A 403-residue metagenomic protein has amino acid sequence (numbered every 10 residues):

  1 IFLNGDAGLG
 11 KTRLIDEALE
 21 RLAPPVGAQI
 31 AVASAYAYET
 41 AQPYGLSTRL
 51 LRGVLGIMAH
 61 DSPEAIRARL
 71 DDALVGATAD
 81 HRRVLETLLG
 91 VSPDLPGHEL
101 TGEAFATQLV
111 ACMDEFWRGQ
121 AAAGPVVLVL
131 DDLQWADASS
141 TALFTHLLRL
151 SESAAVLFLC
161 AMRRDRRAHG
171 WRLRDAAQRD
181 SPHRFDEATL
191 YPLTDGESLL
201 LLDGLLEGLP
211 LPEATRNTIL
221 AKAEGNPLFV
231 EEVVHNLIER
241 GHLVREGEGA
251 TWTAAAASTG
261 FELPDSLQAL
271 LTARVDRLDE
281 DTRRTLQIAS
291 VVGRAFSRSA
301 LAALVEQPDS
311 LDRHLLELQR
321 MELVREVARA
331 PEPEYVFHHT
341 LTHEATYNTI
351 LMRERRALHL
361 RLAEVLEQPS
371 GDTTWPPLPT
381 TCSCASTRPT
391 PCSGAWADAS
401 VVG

Functional and structural regions predicted by a protein language model:
I1-N4, V127-V129: Short hydrophobic/aromatic beta-strand immediately N-terminal to the Walker A/P-loop
F2-L9, L14, A18, R49 (+2 more regions): Short secondary-structure boundary elements
N4, A31-T40, M162-R163, L190-L193: A short hydrophobic beta-strand->loop->alpha-helix junction that borders the nucleotide-binding pocket of P-loop NTPases
L9-A41, G45-R49: P-loop NTPase Walker A phosphate-binding motif
V26, Y38-V127, A155, R174-R184 (+4 more regions): Conserved Walker-type P-loop NTP-binding/catalytic site
R118-C160: Conserved Walker B catalytic segment
W135-A136, R166, F229, R277: Residues immediately C-terminal
L143-T189: Sensor-1/coupling segment of RecA-like P-loop NTPase cores
